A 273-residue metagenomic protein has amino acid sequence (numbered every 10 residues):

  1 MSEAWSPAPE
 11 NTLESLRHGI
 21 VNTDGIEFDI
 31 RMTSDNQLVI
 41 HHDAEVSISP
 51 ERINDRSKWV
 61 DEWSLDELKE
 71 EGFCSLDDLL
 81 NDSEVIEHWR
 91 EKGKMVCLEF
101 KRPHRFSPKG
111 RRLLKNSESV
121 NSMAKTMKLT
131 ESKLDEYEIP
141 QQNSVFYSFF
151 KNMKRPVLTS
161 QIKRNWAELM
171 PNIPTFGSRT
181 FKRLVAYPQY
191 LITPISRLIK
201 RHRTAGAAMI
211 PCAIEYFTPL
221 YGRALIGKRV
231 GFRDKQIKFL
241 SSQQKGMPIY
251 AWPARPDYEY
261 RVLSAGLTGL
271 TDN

Functional and structural regions predicted by a protein language model:
M1-N273: Phosphate-group recognition and catalysis centered on beta-loop-alpha active-site segments
